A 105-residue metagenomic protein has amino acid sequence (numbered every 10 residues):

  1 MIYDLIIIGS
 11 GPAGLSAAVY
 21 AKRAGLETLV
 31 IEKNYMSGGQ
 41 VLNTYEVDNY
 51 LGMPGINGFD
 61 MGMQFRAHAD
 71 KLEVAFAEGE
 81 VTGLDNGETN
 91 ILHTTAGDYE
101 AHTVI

Functional and structural regions predicted by a protein language model:
M1-A13: Beta1/beta-strand and adjacent pyrophosphate-binding region of the FAD-binding site in flavoprotein oxidoreductases
Y3, L26-E27, N90, H102-T103: Nucleotide donor/acceptor-binding cores
I6-I8, K22-N43: Glycine-rich FAD pyrophosphate-binding loop
I6-I8, Y99-I105: Short hydrophobic core segments
P12-T28, G62-Q64: N-terminal FAD cofactor-binding segment of flavoenzymes
G14, S37, I56: Flexible, glycine-rich phosphate/dinucleotide-binding loops and adjacent beta-alpha linkers at cofactor/substrate
L29-I31, A77, I105: Hydrophobic/aromatic beta-strand patches that form the interior of the parallel beta-sheet core in alpha/beta enzyme
L42-D98: N-terminal Rossmann-like dinucleotide/flavin-binding domain of flavoprotein oxidoreductases that bind FAD/FMN
